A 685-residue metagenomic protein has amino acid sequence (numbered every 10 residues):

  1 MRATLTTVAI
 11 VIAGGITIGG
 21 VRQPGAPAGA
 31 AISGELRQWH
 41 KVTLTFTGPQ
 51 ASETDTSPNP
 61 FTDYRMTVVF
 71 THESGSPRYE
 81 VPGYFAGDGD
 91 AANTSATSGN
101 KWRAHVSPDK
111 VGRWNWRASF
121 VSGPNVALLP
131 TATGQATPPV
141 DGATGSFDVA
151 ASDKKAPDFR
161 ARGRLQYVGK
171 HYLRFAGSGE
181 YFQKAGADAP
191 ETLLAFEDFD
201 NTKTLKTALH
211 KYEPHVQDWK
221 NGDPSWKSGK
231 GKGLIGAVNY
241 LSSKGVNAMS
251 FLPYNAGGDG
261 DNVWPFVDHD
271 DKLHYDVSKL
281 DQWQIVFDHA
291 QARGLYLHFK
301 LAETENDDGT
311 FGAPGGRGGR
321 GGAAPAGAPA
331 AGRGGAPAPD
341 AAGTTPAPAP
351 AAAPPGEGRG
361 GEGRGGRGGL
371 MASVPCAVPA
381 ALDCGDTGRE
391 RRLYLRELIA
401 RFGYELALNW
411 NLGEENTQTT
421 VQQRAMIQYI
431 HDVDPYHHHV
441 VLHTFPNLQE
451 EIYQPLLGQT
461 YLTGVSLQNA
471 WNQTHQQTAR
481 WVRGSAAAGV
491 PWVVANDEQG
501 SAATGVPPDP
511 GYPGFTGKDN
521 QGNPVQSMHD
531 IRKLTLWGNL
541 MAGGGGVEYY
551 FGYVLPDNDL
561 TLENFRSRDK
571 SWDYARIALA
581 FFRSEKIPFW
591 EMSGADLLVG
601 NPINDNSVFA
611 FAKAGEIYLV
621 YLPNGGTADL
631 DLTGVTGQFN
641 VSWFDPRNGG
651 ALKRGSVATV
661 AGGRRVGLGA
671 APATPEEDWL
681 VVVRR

Functional and structural regions predicted by a protein language model:
M1-V8: Bacterial N-terminal signal peptides that target proteins for export
I12-A28, R320, R333, R359 (+1 more regions): Bacterial Sec-dependent signal peptides at the C-terminal "C-region" and cleavage site
P24-T47: Beta-strand-rich domain onsets/edges
G25, S52-D55, V493, S501-G505 (+3 more regions): Aromatic- and carboxylate-lined catalytic core of secreted/periplasmic carbohydrate-active enzymes
Q38, T43, S52-M66, E73 (+1 more regions): Ligand-binding face of N-terminal immunoglobulin V-set domains in extracellular IgSF glycoproteins
D63-R65, V121-N125, G134-T144, S152-Q476: Active-site mouth of glycoside hydrolases
S74-S95, D645-G667: Solvent-exposed beta-strand/loop surfaces of large extracellular or lumenal domains
G413-R566, K570: Extracellular glycoside hydrolase catalytic/binding regions
